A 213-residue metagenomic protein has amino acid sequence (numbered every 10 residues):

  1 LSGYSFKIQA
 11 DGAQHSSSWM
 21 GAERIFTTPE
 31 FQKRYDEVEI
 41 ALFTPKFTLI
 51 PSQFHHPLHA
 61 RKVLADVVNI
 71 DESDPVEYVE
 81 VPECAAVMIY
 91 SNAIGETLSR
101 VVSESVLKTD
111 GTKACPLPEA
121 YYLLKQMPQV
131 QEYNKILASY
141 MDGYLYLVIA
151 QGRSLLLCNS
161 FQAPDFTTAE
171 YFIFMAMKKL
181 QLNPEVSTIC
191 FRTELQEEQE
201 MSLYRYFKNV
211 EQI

Functional and structural regions predicted by a protein language model:
L1-Q9, M127-L155: Gly/Thr-rich phosphate-binding beta-strand-loop-beta motif of the actin/hexokinase/Hsp70
G3-M127: Active-site neighborhood for divalent-cation/phosphate handling
K33-Y35, Y133, V186: Short, high-confidence coil segments that cap the C-terminus of an alpha-helix and link into the following beta-strand
V38-I40, I136, I189: Receiver (REC) domain switch-region micro-motif
A41-F43, Y140, F191-E194: Short His-Asn-centered micro-motif
P45-F47, D142-Y144, Q196: Gly/Ser/Thr-rich loops at beta-strand to alpha-helix junctions that form or flank small-molecule/cofactor-binding
Y78, Y90, S154-I213: Accessory, usually C-terminal, subdomains that scaffold auxiliary metal cofactors
R100-V101, V148-Q151, C158-S160: A short secondary-structure junction signal
